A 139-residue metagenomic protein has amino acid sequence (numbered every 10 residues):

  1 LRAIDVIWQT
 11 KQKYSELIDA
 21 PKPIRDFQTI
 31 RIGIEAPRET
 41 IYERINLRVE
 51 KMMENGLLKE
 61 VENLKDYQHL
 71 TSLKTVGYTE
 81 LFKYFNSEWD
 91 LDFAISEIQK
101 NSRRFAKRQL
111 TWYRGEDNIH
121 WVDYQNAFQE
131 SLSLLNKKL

Functional and structural regions predicted by a protein language model:
L1-T29: Phosphate/Mg2+-binding loops and adjacent switch elements in nucleotide/diphosphate-handling enzyme cores
P23-L139: Catalytic core of IPPT-family isopentenyl/dimethylallyl transferases that prenylate adenosine-containing substrates
